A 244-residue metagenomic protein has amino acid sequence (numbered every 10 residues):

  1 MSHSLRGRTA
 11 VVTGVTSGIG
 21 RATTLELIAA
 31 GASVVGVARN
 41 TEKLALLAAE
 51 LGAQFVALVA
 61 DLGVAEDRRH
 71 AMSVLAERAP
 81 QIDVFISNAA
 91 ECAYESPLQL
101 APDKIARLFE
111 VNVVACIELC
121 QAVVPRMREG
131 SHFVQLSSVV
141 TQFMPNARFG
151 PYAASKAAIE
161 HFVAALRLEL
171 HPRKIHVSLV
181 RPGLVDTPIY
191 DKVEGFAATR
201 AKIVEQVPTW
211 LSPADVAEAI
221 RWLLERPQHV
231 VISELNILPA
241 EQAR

Functional and structural regions predicted by a protein language model:
T16-S17: Conserved glycine-rich cofactor-binding loop
A32-L46: Conserved glycine-rich Rossmann-like NAD(P)H-binding loop of the short-chain dehydrogenase/reductase
S96-P97, K104-A106: Substrate-binding pocket helix/loop in short-chain dehydrogenase/reductase
C120, S155: Active-site helix of classical SDR
P125, L168-E169: Alpha-helical segment proximal to the catalytic Tyr-Lys
S138: Residue(s) in the substrate-gating loop at a strand-loop-helix junction that position the organic substrate next
L179, R200-R244: C-terminal helical subdomain
